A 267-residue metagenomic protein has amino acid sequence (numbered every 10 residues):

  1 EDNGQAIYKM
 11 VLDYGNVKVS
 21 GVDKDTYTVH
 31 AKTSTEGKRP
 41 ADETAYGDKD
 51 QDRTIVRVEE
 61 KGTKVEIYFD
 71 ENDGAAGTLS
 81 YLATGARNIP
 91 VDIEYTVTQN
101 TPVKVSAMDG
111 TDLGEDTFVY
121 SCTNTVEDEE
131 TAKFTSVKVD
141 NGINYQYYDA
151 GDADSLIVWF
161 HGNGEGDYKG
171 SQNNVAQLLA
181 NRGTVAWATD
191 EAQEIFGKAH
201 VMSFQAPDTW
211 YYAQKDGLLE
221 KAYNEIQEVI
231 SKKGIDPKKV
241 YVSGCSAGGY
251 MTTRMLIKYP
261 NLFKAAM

Functional and structural regions predicted by a protein language model:
E1-K9, K32-D154: A domain-start/cap signature at the N-terminus of enzymes
N16-K24: A short beta-turn/strand-edge loop motif at beta-sheet boundaries
K138, A150-A153, Q193-G197, I235 (+1 more regions): Extracellular/periplasmic catalytic domains that process cell-envelope and extracellular macromolecules
D154-L156, F160-K221: Active-site machinery of serine-nucleophile hydrolases
W159-N163, F204-P207, S243-A247, T252 (+1 more regions): Active-site-proximal beta-strand/loop segments in catalytic clefts of secreted hydrolases
W210-S246, L262: Gly/Ser-rich "nucleophile elbow"/oxyanion-hole loop immediately N-terminal to the catalytic nucleophile in hydrolases
G249-N261: Short glycine-enriched nucleophile-adjacent loop and the immediately C-terminal alpha-helix near the catalytic center
N261-M267: A conserved short beta-strand
